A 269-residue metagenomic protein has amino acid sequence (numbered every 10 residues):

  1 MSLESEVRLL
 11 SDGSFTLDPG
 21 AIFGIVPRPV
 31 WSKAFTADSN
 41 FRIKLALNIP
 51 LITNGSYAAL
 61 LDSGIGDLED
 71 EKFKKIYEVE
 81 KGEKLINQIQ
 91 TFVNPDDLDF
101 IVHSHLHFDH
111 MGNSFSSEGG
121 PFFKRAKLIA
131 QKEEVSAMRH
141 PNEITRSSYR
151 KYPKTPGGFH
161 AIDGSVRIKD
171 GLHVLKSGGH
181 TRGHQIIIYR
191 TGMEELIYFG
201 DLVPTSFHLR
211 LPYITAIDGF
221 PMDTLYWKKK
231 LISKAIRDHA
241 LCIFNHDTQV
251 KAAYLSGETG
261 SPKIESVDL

Functional and structural regions predicted by a protein language model:
S2, E80-D97, F122-K176, T181 (+1 more regions): Metallo-beta-lactamase
S5, D12-Q88, I186-G200: Conserved beta-strand hairpin/beta-sheet module of binuclear metal-dependent hydrolase folds, prominently
S14-T16, Y57, I65-L68, F108-D109 (+3 more regions): Short, solvent-exposed loop/turn segments at secondary-structure junctions
A59-L61, V102, L128, L196-Y198 (+1 more regions): Residue-level marker for buried hydrophobic side chains located in beta-strands that build the well-ordered beta-sheet
G66-K74, S147, K151-K154, S165-V166 (+2 more regions): Metallo-beta-lactamase
L98-D109: Metallo-beta-lactamase
M111-P121, Y254-G257: Metal-dependent catalytic neighborhoods of phosphoester/phosphodiester hydrolases
A252-L269: Short, basic/aromatic-enriched C-terminal tail that caps enzymatic domains
